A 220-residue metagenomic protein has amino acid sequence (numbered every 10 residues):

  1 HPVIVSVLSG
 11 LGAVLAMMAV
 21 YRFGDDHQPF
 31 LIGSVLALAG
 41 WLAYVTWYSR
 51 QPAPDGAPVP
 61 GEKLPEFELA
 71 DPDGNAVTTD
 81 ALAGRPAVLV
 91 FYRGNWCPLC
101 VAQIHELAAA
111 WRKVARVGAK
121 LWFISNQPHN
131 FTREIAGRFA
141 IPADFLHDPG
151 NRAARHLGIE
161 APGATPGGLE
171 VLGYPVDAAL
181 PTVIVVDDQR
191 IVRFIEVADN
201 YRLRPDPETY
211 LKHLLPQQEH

Functional and structural regions predicted by a protein language model:
A13-G56: Transmembrane alpha-helices and immediately adjacent membrane-cytoplasm interface residues in multi-pass integral
Q51-T79: N-terminal "domain-start" segment that seeds a small globular fold
L64-P65, P86, L180-T182: Short loop/turn microsegments at loop-to-beta-strand junctions
T79-L107: Short active-site neighborhood of thiol/selenol oxidoreductases, capturing the structured segment around
D80-L82, I159, A198: Residue-level structural signal for beta-strand termini and adjacent loop
Q103-A154: Structural microenvironment flanking redox-active thiols in thiol-disulfide oxidoreductases
A140-D144, A161-L169, G173-V183: Structural micro-motif
L172-H220: Thiol-/selenol-based redox modules, centered on thioredoxin-like and closely related oxidoreductase domains
